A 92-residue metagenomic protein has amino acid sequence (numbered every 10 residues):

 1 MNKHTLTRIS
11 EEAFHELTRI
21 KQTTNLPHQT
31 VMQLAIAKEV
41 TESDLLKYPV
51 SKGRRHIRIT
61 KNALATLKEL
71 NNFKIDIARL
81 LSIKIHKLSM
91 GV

Functional and structural regions predicted by a protein language model:
M1-K21, E42-A63, V92: Short Lys/Arg-rich basic patches
I20-S51, E69-V92: Short, basic amphipathic alpha-helical segments that act as recognition/interaction helices in nucleic-acid-binding
T66: N-terminal segment of the canonical double-stranded RNA-binding domain
